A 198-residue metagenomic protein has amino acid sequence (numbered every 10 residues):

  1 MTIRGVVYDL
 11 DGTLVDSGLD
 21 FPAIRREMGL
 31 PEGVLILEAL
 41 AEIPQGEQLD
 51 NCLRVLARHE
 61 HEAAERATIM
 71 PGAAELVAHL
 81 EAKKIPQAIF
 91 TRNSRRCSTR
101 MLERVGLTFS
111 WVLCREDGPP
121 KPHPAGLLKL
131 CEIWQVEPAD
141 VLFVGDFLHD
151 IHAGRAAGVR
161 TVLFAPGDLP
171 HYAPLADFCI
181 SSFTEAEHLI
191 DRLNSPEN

Functional and structural regions predicted by a protein language model:
M1-Q48: Active-site neighborhood of HAD-like aspartate-dependent phosphohydrolases
M1-R4, A78-A82, R95, T99-N198: Asp-based, Mg2+/Mn2+-dependent phosphohydrolase catalytic module
T13, T91-N93: Conserved phosphate-coupling serine/threonine residues in phosphotransfer and NTP-handling enzymes
F21, I36-L37, L49, L53 (+3 more regions): A general structural signal for well-ordered alpha-helical segments in protein cores
F21-R25, A57-E60, S98: Hydrophobic alpha-helical core bundles mediating ligand binding, dimerization, or RNAP-core interactions
I43-A78, K83-I85: Metal-dependent phosphoesterase signature
A64-T68, F90, P119-P120, G158: Short, flexible loop segments at the rims of nucleotide/cofactor-binding pockets, characterized by
I85-P86, R92: Compact structured core domains
